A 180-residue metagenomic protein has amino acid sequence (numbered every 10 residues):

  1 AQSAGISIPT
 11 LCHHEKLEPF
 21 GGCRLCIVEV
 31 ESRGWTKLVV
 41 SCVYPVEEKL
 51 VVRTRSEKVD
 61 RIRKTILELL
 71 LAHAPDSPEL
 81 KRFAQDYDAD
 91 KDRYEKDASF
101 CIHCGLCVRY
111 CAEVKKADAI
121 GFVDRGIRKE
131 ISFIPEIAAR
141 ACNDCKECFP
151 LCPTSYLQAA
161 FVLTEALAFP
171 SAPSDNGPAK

Functional and structural regions predicted by a protein language model:
Q2-E31: A basic, amphipathic helix-loop patch mediating RNA/tRNA/ribosome contacts
R24, S32-K180: Fe-S ferredoxin-like electron-transfer domains and their immediately adjacent linker/connector regions across
